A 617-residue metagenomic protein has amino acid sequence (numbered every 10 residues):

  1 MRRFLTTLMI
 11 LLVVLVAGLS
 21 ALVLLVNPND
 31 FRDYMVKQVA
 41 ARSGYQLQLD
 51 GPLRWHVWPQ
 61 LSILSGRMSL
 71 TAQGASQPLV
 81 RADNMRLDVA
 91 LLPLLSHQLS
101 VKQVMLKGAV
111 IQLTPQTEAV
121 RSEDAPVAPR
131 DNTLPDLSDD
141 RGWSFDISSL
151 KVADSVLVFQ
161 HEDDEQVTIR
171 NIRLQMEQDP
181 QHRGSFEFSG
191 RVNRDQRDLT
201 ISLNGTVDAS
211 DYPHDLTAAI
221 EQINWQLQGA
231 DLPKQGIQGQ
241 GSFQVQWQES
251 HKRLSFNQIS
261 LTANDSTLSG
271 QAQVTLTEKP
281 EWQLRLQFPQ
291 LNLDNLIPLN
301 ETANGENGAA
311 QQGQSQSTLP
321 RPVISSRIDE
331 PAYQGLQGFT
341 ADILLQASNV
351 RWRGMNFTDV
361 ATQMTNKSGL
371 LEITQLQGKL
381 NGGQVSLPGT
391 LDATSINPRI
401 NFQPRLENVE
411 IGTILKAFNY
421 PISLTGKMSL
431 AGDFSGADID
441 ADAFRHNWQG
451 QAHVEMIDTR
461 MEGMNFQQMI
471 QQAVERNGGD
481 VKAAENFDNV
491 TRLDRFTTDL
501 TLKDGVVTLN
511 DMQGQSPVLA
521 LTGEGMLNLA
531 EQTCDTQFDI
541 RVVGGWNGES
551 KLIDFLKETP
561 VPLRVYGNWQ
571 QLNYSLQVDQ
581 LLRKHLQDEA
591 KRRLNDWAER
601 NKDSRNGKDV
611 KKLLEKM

Functional and structural regions predicted by a protein language model:
R2-L12, L53, W247-E249, I259-L261 (+4 more regions): Extended terminal
V16-Q116, L232, V245, L563: Terminal hydrophobic membrane-targeting helix
Y45-Q46, G74-V89, D163-L174, N193-N204 (+10 more regions): Amphipathic hydrophobic-ligand
M68-L174, T277-G338, M461-D488: Secondary-structure transition motifs
V101, S189, D208-T217, G229-D231 (+8 more regions): Glycine-rich, small/hydroxylated-residue low-complexity segments
V127-L227, P320-N366: Elongated, acidic membrane-bridging lipid-handling scaffolds and related periplasm/extracellular "bridge/tunnel" systems
